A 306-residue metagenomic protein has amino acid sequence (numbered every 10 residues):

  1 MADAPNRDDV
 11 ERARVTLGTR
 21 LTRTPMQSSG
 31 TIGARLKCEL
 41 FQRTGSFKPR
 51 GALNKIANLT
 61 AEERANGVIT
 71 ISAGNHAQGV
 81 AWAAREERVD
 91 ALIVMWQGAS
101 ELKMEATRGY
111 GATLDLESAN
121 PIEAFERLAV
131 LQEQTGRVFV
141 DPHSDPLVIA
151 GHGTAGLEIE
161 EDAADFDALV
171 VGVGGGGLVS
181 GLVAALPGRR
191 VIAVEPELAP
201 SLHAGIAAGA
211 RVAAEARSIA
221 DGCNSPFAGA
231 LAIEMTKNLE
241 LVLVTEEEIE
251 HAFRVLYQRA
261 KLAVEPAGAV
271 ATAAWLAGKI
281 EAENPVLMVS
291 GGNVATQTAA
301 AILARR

Functional and structural regions predicted by a protein language model:
M1-R306: PLP-dependent amino-acid enzyme catalytic core
